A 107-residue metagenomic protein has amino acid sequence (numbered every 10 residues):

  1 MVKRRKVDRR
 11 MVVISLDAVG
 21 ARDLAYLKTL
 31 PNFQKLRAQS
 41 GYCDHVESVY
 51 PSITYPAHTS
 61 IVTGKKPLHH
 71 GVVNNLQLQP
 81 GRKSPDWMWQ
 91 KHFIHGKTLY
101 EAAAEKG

Functional and structural regions predicted by a protein language model:
V2-R10, G20-K106: Active-site nucleophile/metal-coordination loop of metallo-enzymes that catalyze phosphate/sulfate and related
S15: Generic enzyme active-site microenvironment
